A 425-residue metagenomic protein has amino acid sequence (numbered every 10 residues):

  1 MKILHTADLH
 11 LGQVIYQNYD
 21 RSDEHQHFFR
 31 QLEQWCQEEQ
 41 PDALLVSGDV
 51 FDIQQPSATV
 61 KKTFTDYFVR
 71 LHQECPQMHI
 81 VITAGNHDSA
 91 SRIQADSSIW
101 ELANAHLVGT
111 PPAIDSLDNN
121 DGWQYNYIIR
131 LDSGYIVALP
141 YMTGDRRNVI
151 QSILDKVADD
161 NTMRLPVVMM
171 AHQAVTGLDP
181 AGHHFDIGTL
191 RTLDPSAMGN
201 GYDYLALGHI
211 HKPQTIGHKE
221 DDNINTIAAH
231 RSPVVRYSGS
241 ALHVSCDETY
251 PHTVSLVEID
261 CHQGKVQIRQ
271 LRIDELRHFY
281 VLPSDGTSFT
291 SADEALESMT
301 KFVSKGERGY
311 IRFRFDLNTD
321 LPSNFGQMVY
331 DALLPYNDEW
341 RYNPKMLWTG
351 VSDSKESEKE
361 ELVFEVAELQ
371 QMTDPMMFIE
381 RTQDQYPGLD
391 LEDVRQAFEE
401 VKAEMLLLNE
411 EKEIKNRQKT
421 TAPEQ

Functional and structural regions predicted by a protein language model:
M1-V69, P76-Q77, M169: N-terminal active-site segment of His-dependent metallophosphoesterases
L4, Y135-V137, S255: Conserved beta-strand elements of the Class I
H5, V46, I82, A138 (+2 more regions): Structural beta-sheet core signal
Q17, P56-S57, T63, Q73 (+1 more regions): His/Asp/Glu-rich metal-coordinating catalytic cores of metallo-dependent phosphodiesterases/hydrolases acting on
E38-Q40, C75, D160-R164, C261 (+1 more regions): Glycine-rich phosphate-binding loop signature in dinucleotide/nucleotide-binding domains
Q40-P41, P76, G201, E307-G309 (+1 more regions): Short loop/turn motifs at secondary-structure junctions
Y204, G208-S288: A conserved active-site cap/scaffold subdomain adjacent to cofactor or substrate pockets
I259-Q425: Accessory, non-catalytic peripheral segments of nucleic-acid enzymes
